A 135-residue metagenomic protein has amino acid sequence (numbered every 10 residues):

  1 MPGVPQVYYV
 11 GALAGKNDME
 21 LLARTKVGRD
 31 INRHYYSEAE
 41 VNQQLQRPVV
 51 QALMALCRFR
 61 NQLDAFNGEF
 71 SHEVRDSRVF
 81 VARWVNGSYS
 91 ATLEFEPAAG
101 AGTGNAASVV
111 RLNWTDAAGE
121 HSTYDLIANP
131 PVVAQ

Functional and structural regions predicted by a protein language model:
M1-A98, V109, G119: Loop/helix patches that line or flank the sugar-binding groove of alpha-linked glycan CAZymes
A99-Q135: C-terminal beta-sandwich/jelly-roll accessory domains of carbohydrate-active enzymes
